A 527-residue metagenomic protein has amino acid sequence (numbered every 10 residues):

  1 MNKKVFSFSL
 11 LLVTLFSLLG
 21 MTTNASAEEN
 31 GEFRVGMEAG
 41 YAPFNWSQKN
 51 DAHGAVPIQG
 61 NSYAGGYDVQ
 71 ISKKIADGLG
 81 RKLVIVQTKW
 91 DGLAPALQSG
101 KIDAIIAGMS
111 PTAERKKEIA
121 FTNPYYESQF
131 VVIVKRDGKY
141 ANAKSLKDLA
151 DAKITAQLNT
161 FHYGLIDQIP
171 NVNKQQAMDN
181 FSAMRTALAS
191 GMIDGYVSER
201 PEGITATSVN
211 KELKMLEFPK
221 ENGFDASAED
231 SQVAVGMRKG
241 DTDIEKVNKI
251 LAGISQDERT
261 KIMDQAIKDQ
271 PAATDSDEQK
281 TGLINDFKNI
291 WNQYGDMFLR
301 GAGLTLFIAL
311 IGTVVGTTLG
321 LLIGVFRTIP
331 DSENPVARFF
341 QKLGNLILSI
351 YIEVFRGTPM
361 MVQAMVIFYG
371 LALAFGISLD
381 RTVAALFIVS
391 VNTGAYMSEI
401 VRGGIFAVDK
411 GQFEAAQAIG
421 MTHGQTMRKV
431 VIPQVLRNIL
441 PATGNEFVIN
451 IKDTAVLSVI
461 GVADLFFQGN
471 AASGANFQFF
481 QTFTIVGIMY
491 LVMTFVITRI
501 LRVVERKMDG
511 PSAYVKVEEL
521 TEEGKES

Functional and structural regions predicted by a protein language model:
L18-E29: Sec-dependent signal peptide cleavage junction
E29-M109, K117: Extracytoplasmic small-molecule ligand-binding "clamshell" domains of the periplasmic binding protein/Venus flytrap
A39-G40, Y126-D137, V209-L251, D269-T281: Periplasmic-binding protein-like
H53-G54, K135-K153: Flexible hinge/capping segments at coil-to-helix
Y67-Q70, V84-P95, A141, Q176-S190 (+1 more regions): Short helix-initiation/N-cap motifs at beta->coil->alpha
K82, F161-M178, K246-N285: Ligand-binding clefts/hinges and TM-proximal coupling segments of bilobed small-molecule sensing domains
G92-P95, G108-E118, L165-Q168, S182 (+2 more regions): A ligand-binding cleft/hinge motif common to bilobed small-molecule-binding domains
K280-S527: Transmembrane alpha-helices and adjacent helix-loop boundaries
